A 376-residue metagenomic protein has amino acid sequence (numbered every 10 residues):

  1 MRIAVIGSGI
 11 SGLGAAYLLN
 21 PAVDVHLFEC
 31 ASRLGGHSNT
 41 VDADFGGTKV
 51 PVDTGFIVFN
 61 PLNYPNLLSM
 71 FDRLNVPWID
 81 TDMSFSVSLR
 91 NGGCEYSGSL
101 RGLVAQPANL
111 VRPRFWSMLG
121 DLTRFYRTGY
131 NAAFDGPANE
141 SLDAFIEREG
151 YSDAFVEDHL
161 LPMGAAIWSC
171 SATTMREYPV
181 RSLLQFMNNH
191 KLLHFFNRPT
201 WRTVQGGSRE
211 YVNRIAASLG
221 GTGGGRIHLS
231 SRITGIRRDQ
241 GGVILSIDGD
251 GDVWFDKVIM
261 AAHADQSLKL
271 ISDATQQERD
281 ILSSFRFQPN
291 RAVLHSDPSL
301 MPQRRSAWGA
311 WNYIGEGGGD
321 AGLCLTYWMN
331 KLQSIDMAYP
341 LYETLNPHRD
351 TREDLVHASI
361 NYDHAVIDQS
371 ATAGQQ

Functional and structural regions predicted by a protein language model:
R2-L27: N-terminal Rossmann-like FAD-binding beta1-loop-alpha1 element of flavoenzymes
S11, R33, D265: Conserved Rossmann-like nucleotide-cofactor binding loop
N20-D44: Glycine-rich FAD pyrophosphate-binding loop
V41-L67: N-terminal glycine-rich dinucleotide-binding loop that anchors FAD/FMN and/or NAD(P) in oxidoreductases
G47, N91-G93, D248-D250: Glycine-centered tight beta-turn/hairpin loop motif at sheet-sheet or coil-to-beta transitions
P61-V180, L184-Q185: Mobile amphipathic helical/loop "lid" adjacent to a hydrophobic cofactor/ligand pocket
Q185-I247, V253: Helical element adjacent to the flavin cofactor pocket in flavoenzyme catalytic cores
S231-A365: Mid-domain catalytic core of redox enzymes that form a hydrophobic substrate pocket/lid adjacent to a catalytic redox
